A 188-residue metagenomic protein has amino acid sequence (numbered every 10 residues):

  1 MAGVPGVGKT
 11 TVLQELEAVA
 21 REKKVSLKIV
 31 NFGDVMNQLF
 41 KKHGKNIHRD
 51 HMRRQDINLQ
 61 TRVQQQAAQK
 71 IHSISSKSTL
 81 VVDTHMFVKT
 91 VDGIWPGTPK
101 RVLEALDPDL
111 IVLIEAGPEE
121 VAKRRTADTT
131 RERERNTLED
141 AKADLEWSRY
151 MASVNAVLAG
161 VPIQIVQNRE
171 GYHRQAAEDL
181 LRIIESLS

Functional and structural regions predicted by a protein language model:
M1: Hydrophobic anchor at the beta1->P-loop junction of P-loop NTPases
V4: P-loop (Walker A) phosphate-binding loop of NTP-binding proteins
V7: ATP-binding Walker
T10: Walker A/P-loop
A18-K28: Post-Walker A helix-loop "phosphate-sensing" segment adjacent to the P-loop in P-loop NTPases
K28-P96: ATP-dependent small-molecule kinase phosphotransfer cores that center on conserved nucleotide phosphate-binding segments
T84-D128: ATP-dependent NMP and nucleoside kinases share a basic, alpha-helical "lid"
R149-S188: NTP-dependent small-molecule kinase module
